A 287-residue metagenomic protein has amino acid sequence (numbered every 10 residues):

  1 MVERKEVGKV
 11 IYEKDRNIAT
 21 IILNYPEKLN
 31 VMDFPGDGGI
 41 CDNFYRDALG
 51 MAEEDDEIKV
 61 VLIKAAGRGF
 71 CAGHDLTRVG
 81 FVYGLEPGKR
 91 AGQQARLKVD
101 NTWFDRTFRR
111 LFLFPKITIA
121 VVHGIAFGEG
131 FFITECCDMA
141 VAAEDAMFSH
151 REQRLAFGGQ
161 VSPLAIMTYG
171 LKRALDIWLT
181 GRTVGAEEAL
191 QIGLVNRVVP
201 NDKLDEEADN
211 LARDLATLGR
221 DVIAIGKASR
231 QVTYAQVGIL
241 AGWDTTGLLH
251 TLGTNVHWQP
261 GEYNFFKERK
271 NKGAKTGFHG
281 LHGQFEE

Functional and structural regions predicted by a protein language model:
M1-A19, V184-A186, E206, T217-E287: C-terminal alpha-helix plus adjacent terminal tail
M1-K64: Conserved CoA-thioester-binding segment of acyl-CoA-metabolizing enzymes
I21, Y25, F44-Y45, I63 (+5 more regions): Terminal peptide-recognition signature
K28, P35-G38, E57, A65-R106 (+1 more regions): Glycine- (often His-adjacent) and acidic-residue-rich active-site loop that binds/positions the CoA thioester
F44-A48, W103-P115: Catalytic-core regions built around general acid/base machinery
D47-A48, T107, E207, L211 (+2 more regions): A ubiquitous structural signal for well-ordered alpha-helices
W103, T107, V161-L164, R173 (+3 more regions): Hydrophobic alpha-helical segments typical of transmembrane helices and their membrane-interface/capping positions
R109-D221: Crotonase-fold acyl-CoA enzyme core
